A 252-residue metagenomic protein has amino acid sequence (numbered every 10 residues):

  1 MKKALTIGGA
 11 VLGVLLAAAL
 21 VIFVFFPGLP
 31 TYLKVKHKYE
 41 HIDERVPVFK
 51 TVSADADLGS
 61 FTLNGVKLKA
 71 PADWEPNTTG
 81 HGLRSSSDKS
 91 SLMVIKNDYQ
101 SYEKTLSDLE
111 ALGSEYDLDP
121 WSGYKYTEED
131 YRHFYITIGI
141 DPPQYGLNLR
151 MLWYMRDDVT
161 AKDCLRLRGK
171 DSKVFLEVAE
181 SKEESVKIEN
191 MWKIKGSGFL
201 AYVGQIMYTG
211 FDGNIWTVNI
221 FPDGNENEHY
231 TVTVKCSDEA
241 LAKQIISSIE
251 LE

Functional and structural regions predicted by a protein language model:
M1-S91, K96-Q100, T233-E252: N-terminal targeting sequences that direct proteins away from the cytosol to non-cytosolic compartments
L29, V35, Y39-I42, F49 (+8 more regions): Extended hydrophobic/Leu-rich segments
A56, L63, G213-W216, N227-H229: Short, solvent-exposed coil/turn segments
N64, K69-V159: Secretory pathway targeting signatures of secreted, lumenal, and periplasmic proteins
S122-D223: Signature of long, low-cysteine stretches enriched in small and polar/charged residues
V218-I220, N225-C236: Short, well-ordered beta-strand elements
